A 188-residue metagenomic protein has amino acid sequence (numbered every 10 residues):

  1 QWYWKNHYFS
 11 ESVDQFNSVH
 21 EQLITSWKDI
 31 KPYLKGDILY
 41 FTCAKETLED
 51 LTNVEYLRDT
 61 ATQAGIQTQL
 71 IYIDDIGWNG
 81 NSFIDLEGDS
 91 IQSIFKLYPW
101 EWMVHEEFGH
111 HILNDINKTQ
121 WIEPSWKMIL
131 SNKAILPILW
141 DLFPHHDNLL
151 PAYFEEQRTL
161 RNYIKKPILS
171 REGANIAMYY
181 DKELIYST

Functional and structural regions predicted by a protein language model:
W2-T188: Domain-scale recognition of functional cores that engage charged ligands
